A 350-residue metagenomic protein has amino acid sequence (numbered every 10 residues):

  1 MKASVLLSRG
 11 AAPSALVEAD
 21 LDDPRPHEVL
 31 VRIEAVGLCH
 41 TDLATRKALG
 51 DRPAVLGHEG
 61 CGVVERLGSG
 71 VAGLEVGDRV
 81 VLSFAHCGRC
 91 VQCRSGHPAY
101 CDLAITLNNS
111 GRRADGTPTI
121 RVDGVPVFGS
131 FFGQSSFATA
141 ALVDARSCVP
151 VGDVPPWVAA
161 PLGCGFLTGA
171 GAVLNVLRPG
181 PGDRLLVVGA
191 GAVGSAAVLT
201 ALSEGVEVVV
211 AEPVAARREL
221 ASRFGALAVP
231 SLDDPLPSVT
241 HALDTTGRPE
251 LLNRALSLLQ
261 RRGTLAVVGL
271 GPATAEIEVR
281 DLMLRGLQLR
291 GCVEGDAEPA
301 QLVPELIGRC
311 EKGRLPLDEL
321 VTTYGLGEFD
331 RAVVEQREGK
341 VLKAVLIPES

Functional and structural regions predicted by a protein language model:
A3, A300-S350: C-terminal hydrophobic helical "lid"/dimerization subdomain of Rossmann-like NAD(P)H-dependent oxidoreductases
D22-V36, R46-R94, A99, G152-V154: Glycine-rich beta-strand-centered segment in the early N-terminal region that forms part of a ligand/cofactor-binding
H27, D234-A242: A short acidic, Gly/Pro-enriched loop at the edge of an enzyme's catalytic core that lines a small-molecule cofactor
E65, V209, A266: Conserved beta-strand positions in the Rossmann-like core of class I SAM-dependent methyltransferases
F84-R146: Cysteine-cluster motifs in flexible loop/terminal segments that predominantly coordinate metals
T139, R146-C148, G152-L232: Mid-domain Rossmann-like dinucleotide-binding core that forms the NAD(H)/NADP(H) cofactor-binding site
P249-R314, I347-S350: Glycine-rich phosphate-binding loop and adjacent beta-alpha segment of Rossmann(oid) nucleotide-cofactor-binding
